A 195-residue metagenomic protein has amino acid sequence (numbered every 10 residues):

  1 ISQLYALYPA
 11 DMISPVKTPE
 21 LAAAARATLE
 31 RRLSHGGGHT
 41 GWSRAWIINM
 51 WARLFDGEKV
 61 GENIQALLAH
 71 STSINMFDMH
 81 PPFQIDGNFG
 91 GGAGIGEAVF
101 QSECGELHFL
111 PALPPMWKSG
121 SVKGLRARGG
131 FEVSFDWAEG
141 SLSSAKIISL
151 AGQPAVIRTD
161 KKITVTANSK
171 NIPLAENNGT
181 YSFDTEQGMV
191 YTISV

Functional and structural regions predicted by a protein language model:
I1-E106, G120, S143: Active-site core of glycosidic bond-cleaving carbohydrate-active enzymes
M76, E103-S134: Glycan-recognition and catalytic regions of carbohydrate-active enzymes
V122-K123, A145, T180-F183: Beta-strand-rich interaction surfaces with strong enrichment in secreted/lumenal proteins
V133-F135, L142-S149: Short, well-ordered beta-strand segments enriched in hydrophobic/aromatic residues
K146-K161: Surface-exposed beta-strand/loop patches in extracellular or lumenal glycoproteins
I163-S169: Change to "...patches in solvent-exposed regions of secreted, membrane-anchored, or virion-exposed structural
E176-V195: C-terminal beta-strand-rich structural cap/linker in extracellular carbohydrate-active enzymes
